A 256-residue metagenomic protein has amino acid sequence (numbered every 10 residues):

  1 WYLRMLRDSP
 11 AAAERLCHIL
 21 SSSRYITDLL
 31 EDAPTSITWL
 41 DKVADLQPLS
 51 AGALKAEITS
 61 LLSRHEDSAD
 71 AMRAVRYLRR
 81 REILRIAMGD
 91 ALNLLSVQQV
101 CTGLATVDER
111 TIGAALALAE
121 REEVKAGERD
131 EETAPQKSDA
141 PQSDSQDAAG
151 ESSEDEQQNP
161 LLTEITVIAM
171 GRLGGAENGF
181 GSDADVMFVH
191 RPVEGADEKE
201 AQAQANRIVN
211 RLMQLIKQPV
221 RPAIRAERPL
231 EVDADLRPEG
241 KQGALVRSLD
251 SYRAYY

Functional and structural regions predicted by a protein language model:
W1-Y256: Non-catalytic regulatory/linker segments of enzymes
